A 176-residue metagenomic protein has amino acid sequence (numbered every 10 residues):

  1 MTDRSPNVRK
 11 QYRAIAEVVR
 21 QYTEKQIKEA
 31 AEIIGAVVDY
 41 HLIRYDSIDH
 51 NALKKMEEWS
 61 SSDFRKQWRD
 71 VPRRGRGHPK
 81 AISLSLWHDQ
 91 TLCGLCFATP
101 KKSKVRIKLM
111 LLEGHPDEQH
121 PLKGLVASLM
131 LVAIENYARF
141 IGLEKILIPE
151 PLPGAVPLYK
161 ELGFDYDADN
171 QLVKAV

Functional and structural regions predicted by a protein language model:
M1-P121, L129, N136-L147, G154 (+1 more regions): Non-catalytic substrate-recognition and accessory regions of acyl/acetyltransferase enzymes
